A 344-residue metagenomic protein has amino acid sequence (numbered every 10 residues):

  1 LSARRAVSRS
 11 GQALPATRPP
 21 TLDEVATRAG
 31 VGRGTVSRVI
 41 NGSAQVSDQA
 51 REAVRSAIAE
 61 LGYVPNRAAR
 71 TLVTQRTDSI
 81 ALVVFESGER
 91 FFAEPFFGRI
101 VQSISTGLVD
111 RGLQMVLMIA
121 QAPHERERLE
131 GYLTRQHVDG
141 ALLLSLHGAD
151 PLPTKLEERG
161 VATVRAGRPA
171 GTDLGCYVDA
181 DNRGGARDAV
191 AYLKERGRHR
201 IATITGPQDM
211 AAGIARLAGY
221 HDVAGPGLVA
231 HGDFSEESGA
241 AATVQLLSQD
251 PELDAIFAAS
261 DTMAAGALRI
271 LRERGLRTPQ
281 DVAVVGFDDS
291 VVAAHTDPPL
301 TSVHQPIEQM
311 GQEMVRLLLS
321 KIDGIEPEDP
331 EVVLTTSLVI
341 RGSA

Functional and structural regions predicted by a protein language model:
L1-D78: N-terminal helix-turn-helix DNA-binding module of bacterial transcription factors
L1-T17, S79-V83, S87-A191, E252: Alpha-helical recognition/docking segments in bacterial nutrient-uptake and carbohydrate-utilization systems
T35-S37, Q75-E89, Y192, R200-G206: Short beta-strand segments enriched in small/hydrophobic residues
S87-R99, L117-R126, V178-D188, I204-V244 (+4 more regions): Hinge/beta->alpha junction and helix N-cap segments in small-molecule ligand-binding domains
V138-L144, A202-I204, A230, D250-S260 (+1 more regions): Periplasmic-binding protein-like
H199-I201, P226-G227, T278-A283: Short acidic capping loops at alpha-helix termini that bridge into adjacent secondary structure
V244, Q249-A344: Flexible loop/turn connectors
